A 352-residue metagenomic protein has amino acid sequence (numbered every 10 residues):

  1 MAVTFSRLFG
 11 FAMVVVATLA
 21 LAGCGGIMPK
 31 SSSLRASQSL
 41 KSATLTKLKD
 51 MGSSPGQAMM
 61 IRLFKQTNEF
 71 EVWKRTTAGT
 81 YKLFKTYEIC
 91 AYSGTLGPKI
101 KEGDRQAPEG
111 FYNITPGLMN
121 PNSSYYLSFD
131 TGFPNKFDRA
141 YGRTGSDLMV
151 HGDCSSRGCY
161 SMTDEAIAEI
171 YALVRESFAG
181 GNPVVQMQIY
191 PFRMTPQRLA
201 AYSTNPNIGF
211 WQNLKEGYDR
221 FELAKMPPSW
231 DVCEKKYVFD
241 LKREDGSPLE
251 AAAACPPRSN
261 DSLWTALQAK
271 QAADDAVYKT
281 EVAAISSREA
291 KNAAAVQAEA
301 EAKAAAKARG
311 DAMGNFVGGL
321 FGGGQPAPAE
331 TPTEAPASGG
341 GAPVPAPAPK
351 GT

Functional and structural regions predicted by a protein language model:
M1-M13: Bacterial N-terminal signal peptides that target proteins for export
A20-G23: C-terminal motif of bacterial Sec signal peptides marking the signal peptidase cleavage site
G25-M28: Bacterial signal peptide processing site
S42-M60, V72-K74, A91-E102, E109-T115 (+1 more regions): N-terminal post-signal-peptidase region of extra-cytosolic proteins
K65-T67, E88-G94, M187-T195: Acidic helix-start/capping segments at beta-turn-to-alpha-helix junctions
T76-Y92: Short Gly/aromatic-enriched secondary-structure transition segments
G103-D261: Exported/periplasmic cell-wall-interacting domains
T195-T352: Low-complexity, Gly/Ser/Thr/Pro-rich intrinsically disordered linker/tail segments
